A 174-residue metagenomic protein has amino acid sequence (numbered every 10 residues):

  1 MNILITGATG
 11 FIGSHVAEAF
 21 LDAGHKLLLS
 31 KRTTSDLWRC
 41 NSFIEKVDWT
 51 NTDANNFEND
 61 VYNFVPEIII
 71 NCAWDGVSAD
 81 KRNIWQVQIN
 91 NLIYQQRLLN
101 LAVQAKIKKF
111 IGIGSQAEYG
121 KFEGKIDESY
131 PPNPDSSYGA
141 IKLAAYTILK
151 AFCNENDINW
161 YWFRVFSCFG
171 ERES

Functional and structural regions predicted by a protein language model:
I3-A23: N-terminal Rossmann NAD(P)H-binding glycine-rich loop of SDR-like oxidoreductase domains
S30-T34: N-terminal Rossmann-fold cofactor-binding loop
C40, A79-Q86, K121-I126, S174: Conserved catalytic-core motifs of eukaryotic protein kinase domains, centered on the activation segment
N51-N90: NAD(P)H-binding glycine-rich loop region in Rossmannoid oxidoreductase-like domains and their noncatalytic homologs
N71, D75, Q96-D135: Conserved Rossmann-fold NAD(P)-dependent oxidoreductase catalytic core, especially the SDR/UDP-sugar
R82, Q86-R97, P132, S136 (+1 more regions): Glycine-rich NAD(P)-binding loop of the Rossmann-fold in SDR/ketoreductase-type enzymes
K121, D135-Y161: Active-site Tyr-X1-5-Lys
D135-Y138, V165-S174: Glycine-rich "substrate-gating" loop/helix at the edge of Rossmann-like oxidoreductase active sites
